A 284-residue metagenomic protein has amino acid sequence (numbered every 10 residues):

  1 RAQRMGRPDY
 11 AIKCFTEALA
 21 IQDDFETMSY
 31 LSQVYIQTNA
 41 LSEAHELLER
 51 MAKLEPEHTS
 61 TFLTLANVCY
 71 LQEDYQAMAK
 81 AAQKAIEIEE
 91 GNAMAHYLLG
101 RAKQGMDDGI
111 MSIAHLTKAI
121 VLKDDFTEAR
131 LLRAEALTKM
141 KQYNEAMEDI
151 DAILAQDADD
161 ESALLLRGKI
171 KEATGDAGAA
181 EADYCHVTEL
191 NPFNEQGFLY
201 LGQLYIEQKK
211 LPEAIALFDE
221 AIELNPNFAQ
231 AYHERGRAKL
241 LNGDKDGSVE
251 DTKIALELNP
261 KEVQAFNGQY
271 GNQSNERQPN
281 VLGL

Functional and structural regions predicted by a protein language model:
R4-M5, Q37-T38, L71, G105-M106 (+5 more regions): Register position in tetratricopeptide repeats
Q22-D23, P56, E90, D124 (+4 more regions): Short coil turns that delineate tetratricopeptide repeat
F25-T27, T59-S60, Y75, A93-M94 (+5 more regions): Helix-start (N-cap) detector for alpha-helical repeat units in TPR-like alpha-solenoids, especially tetratricopeptide
Y30, T64, L98, L132 (+4 more regions): Canonical tetratricopeptide repeat
L241, D246-L284: Terminal, low-structured helical/coil segments at or just beyond the last alpha-helical repeat
